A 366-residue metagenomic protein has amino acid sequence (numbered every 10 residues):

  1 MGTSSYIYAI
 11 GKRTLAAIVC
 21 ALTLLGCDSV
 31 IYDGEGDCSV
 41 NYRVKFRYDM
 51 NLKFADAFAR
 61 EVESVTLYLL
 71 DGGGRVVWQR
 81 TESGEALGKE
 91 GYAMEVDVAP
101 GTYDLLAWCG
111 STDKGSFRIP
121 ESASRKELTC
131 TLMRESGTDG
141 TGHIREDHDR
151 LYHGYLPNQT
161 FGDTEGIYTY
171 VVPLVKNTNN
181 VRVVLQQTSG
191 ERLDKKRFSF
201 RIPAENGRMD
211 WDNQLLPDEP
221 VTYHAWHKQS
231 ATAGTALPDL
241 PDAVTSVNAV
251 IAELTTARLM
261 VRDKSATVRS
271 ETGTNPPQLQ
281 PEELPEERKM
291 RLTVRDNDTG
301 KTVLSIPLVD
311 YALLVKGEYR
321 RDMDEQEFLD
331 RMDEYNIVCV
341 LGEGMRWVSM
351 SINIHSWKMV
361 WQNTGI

Functional and structural regions predicted by a protein language model:
G2-L15: Bacterial N-terminal signal peptides that target proteins for export
T23-G26: C-terminal motif of bacterial Sec signal peptides marking the signal peptidase cleavage site
D28-Y32: Bacterial signal peptide processing site
D33-L52, P173-Q186: A short, Gly/Thr-enriched small/hydrophobic beta-strand-prone motif that recurs across taxa
A55-E61, G190-K196: A short beta-turn/strand-edge loop motif at beta-sheet boundaries
V65-I119, D194-Y319: Tryptophan-paired
W78-N177: Short, low-hydrophobicity acidic/polar segments
C130-V175, I306-I366: Extracellular beta-sheet/turn segments enriched in Thr/Pro/Gly and aliphatic residues
